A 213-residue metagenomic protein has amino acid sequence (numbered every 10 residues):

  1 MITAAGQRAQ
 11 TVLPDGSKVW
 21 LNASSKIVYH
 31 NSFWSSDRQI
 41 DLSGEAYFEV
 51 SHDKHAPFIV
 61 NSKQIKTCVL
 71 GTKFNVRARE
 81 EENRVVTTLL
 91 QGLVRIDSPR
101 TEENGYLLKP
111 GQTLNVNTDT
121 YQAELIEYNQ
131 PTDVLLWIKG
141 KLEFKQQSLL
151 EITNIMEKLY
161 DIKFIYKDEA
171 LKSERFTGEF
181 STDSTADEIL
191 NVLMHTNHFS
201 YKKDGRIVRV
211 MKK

Functional and structural regions predicted by a protein language model:
M1-K213: A residue-level detector for the "anchor" residue at the start of short, highly conserved motifs
